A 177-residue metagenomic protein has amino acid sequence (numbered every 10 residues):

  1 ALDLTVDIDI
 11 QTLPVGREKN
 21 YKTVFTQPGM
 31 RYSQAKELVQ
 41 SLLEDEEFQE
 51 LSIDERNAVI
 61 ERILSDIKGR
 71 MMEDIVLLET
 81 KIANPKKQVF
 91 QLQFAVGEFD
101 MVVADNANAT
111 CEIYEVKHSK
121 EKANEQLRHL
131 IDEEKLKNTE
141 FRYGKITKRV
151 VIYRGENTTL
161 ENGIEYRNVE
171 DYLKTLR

Functional and structural regions predicted by a protein language model:
A1-F99, D105: Accessory nucleic acid-recognition modules appended to NTPase machines
Y32, T110, K122, T158: Flexible, glycine-rich phosphate/dinucleotide-binding loops and adjacent beta-alpha linkers at cofactor/substrate
V103-I113: Active-site beta-strand-loop-beta-strand hairpin of nuclease catalytic cores that positions key catalytic residues
E112, K148-V151: A structural signal for isolated positions on well-ordered beta-strands in alpha/beta enzyme cores
V116-E125: Short beta-strand-loop-alpha-helix junction that forms the active-site gateway of nucleic-acid-processing nucleases
D132-K145: Arginine/glycine-rich "motif VI" loop of SF2 helicases in the C-terminal RecA-like domain
V150-R177: Domain-level recognition of nuclease-like catalytic cores that cleave nucleotide substrates
